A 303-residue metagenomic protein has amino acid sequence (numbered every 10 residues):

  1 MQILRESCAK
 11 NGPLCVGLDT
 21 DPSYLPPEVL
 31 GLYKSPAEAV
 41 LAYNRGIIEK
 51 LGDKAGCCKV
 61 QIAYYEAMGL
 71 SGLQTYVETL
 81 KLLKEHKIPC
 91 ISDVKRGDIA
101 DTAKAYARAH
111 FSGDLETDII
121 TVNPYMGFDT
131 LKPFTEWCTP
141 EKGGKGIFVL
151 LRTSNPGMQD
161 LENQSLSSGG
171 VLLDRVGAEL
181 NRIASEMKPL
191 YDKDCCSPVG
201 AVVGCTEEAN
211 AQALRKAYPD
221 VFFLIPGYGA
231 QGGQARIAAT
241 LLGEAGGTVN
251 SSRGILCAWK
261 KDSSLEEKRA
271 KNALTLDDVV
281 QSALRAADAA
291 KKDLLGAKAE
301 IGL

Functional and structural regions predicted by a protein language model:
M1-V60, Y65-E78, L82-K87, T275-L303: Conserved N-terminal beta1-alpha1 strand-loop-helix module at the mouth
C8-A9, I48-K54, L80-E85, T135-K142 (+2 more regions): Acidic (Asp/Glu)-rich catalytic clusters
K10-L14, D53-G56, H86-I88, E116-D118 (+4 more regions): Short, well-ordered coil/turn segments that N-cap beta-strands
V16, C58, D93, I120 (+2 more regions): Conserved, mostly hydrophobic/aromatic
D19-S23, A63-Y65, K95-I99, N123-Y125 (+4 more regions): Active-site beta-loop-alpha junctions enriched in small/polar residues
A67-L82, I99-K104, M126-P140, T206-R215 (+1 more regions): Active-site-adjacent beta->alpha loops and helix N-cap segments on the catalytic face of soluble alpha/beta enzymes
V94, D98-G200: Conserved anion-binding
C205-N250, G254-K261: A C-terminal functional module that forms or caps the active site or interfaces directly with catalytic machinery
